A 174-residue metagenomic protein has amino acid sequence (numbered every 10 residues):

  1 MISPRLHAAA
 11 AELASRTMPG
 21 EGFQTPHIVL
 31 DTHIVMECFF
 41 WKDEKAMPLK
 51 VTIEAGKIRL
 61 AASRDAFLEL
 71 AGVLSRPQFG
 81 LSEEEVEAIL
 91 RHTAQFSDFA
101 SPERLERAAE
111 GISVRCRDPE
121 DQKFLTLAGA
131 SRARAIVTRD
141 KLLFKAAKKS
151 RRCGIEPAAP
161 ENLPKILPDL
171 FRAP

Functional and structural regions predicted by a protein language model:
M1-A62: Short, well-structured N-terminal submotif of metal-dependent ribonuclease cores
I2, S113-V114, Q122, G129-A135 (+1 more regions): Acidic, PIN/NYN-like endoribonuclease modules and their adjacent C-terminal/linker elements
T32, D118-L125: Conserved glycosyltransferase catalytic-site signature
T32, R64, R139-K141: Short secondary-structure boundary segments
V35-M36, L68-E69, L143-K145: Short, active-site-adjacent cap segments at secondary-structure transitions
M36-F39, G111-C116: Short, flexible loop segments at the rims of nucleotide/cofactor-binding pockets, characterized by
P48-V51, L90, F124-L125: Short amphipathic alpha-helical segments and helix-helix/interface helices
T52-K57, R64-G111: PIN-domain endoribonuclease scaffold, especially VapC-family toxins
